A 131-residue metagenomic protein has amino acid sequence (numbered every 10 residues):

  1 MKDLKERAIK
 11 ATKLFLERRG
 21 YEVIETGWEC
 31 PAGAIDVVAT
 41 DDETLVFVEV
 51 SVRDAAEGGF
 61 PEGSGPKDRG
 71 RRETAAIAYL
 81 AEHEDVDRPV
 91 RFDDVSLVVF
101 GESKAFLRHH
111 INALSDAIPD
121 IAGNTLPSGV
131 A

Functional and structural regions predicted by a protein language model:
M1-G27, S103: Acidic-basic catalytic patches of nuclease active cores, encompassing PD-(D/E)XK and other metal-cofactor nuclease
D3, R7, A32, G59 (+1 more regions): Residues at secondary-structure transition points
R18-L45: Active-site metal-binding core of divalent-cation-utilizing nuclease and nuclease-like domains
G20-Y21, V46, R108-A113: Secondary-structure boundary/capping motif
W28, V50-V52, N112: Active-site donor-binding loop signature of nucleotide-sugar glycosyltransferases
V37-G58, R72: Conserved catalytic cores of phosphodiester-cleaving nucleases, focusing on short active-site segments
R53-A78, E82: Mg2+/Mn2+-dependent nuclease catalytic core
H83-A131: Domain-level recognition of nuclease-like catalytic cores that cleave nucleotide substrates
